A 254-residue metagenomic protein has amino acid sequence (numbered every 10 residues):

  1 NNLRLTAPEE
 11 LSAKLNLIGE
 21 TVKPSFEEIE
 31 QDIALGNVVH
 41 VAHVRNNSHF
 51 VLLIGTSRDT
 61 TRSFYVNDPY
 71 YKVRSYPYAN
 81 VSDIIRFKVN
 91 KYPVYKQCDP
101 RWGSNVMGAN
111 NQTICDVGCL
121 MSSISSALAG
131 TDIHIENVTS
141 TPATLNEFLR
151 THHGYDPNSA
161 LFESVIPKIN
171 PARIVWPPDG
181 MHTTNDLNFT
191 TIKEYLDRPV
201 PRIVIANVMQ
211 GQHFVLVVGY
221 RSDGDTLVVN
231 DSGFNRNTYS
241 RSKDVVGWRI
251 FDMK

Functional and structural regions predicted by a protein language model:
N1-L3, R45-N46, S57-T61, K72-P157 (+1 more regions): Active-site-adjacent structural segments surrounding the nucleophilic cysteine of cysteine proteases and isopeptidases
N2-E27, H134-T190: Catalytic cysteine-centered active-site loop
A13-K14, I18-Y71, P178-S232: Active-site-adjacent substructure of cysteine-protease-like catalytic cores
N16-L17, A34, R58, I124-I133 (+4 more regions): Sec-exported extracytoplasmic/periplasmic mature domains
F26-A34, Y78-I85, T144-T151, F189-D197 (+1 more regions): Short alpha-helical interface patches
S48-L52, R74-S75, D156-A160, H213-L216 (+1 more regions): Extracytoplasmic/secreted cell-surface and envelope-processing proteins
S63-K91, G219, T226-K254: Active-site or metal-binding loop neighborhoods of secreted/extracellular toxin and effector enzymes
